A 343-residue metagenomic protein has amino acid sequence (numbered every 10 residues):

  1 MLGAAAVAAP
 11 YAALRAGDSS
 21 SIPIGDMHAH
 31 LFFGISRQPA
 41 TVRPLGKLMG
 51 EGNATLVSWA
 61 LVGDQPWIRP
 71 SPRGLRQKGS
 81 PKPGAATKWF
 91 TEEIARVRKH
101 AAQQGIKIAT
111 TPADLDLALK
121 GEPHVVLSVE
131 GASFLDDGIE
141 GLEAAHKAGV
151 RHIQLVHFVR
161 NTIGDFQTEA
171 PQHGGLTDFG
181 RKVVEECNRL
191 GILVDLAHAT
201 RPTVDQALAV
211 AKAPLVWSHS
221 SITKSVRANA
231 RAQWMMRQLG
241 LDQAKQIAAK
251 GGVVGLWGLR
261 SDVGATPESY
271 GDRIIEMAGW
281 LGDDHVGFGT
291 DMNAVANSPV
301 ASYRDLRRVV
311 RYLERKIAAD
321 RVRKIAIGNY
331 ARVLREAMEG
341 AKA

Functional and structural regions predicted by a protein language model:
G3-Q172, T223-R227, R231-A343: N-terminal hydrophobic targeting/anchoring segments and the immediately downstream early-domain regions of hydrolases
H173-L208: Loop-centered beta-sheet repeat module
P214-S220: Short hydrophobic/aromatic-enriched beta-strand-loop microsegments
